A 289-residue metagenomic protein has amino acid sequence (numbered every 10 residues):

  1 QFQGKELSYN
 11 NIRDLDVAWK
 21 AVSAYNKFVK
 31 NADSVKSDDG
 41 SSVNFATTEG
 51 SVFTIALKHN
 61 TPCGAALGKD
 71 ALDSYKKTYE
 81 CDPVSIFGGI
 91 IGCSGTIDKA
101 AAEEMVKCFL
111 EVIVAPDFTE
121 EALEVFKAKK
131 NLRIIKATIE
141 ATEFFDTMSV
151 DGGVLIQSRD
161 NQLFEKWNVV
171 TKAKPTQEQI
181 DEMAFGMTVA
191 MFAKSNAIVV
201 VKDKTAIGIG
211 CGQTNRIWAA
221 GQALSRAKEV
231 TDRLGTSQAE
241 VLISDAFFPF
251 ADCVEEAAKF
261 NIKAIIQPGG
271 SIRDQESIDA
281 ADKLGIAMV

Functional and structural regions predicted by a protein language model:
Q1-V35, G40-V289: ATP-dependent carboxylate/acyl-activation modules
